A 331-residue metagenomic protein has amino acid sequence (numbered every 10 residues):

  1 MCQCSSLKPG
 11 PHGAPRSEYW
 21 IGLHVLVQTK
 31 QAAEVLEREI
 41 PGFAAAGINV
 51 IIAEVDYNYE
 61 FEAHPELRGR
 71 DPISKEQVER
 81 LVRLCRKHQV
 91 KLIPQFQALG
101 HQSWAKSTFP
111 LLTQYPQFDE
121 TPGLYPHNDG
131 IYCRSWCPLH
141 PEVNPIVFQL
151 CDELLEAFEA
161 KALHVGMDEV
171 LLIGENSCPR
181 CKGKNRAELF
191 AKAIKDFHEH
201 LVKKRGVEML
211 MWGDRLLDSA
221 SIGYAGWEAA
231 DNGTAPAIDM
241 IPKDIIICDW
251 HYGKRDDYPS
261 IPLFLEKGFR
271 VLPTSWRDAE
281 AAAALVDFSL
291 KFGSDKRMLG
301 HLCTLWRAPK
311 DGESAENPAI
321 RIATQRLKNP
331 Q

Functional and structural regions predicted by a protein language model:
E18-G22, G42-V55, V82-L124: Glycine-rich, aromatic-flanked loop segments that form ligand/cofactor-binding clefts across common enzyme folds
Y19-V25, I51-A53, L92-F96, L163-V165 (+4 more regions): Hydrophobic faces of well-ordered beta-strands that scaffold small-molecule active sites in alpha/beta enzyme cores
I21-Q31, A63-K75, N128-P145, P179-L189 (+2 more regions): The substrate-binding groove and active-site-proximal loops of carbohydrate-active enzymes, especially glycoside
T29-A44, Q149-L150, R255-I261, A282-F288: Short, acidic/polar
A44-Q77: Aromatic-lined carbohydrate-binding/catalytic grooves of carbohydrate-active enzymes
L99-E153, P273: Active-site-adjacent "subsite" loops/lids of carbohydrate-active enzymes
P141-F269, E280: Active-site neighborhood of glycoside hydrolase catalytic domains
L272-Q331: Substrate-binding cleft of secreted/luminal carbohydrate-active enzymes
